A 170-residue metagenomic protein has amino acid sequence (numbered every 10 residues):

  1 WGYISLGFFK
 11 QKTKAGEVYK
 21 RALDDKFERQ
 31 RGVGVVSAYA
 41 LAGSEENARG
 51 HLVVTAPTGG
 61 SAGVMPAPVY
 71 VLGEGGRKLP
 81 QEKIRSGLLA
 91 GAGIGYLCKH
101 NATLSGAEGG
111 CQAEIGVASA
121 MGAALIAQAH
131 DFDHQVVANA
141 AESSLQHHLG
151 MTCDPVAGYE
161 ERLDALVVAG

Functional and structural regions predicted by a protein language model:
W1-G106, G110: Accessory "access/gating" subregions that flank catalytic or transport cores
A62-V69, A118-A124, G170: Well-ordered alpha-helical segments within folded domains of soluble proteins
K78-L79, C98-V167: Hydrophobic alpha-helical bundle architecture
